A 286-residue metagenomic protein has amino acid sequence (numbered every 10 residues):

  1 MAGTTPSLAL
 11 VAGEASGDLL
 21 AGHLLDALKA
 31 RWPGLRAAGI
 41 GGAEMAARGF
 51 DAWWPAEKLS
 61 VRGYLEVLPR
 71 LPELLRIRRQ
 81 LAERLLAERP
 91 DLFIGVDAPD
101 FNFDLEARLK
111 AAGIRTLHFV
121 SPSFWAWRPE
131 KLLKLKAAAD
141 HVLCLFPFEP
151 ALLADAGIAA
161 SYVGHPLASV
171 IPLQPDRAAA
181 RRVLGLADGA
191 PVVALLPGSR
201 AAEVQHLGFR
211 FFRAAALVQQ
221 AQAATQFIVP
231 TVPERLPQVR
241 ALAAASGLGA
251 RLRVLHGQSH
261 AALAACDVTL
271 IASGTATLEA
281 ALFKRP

Functional and structural regions predicted by a protein language model:
M1-P6, D176-A194, Q219-A221: Nucleotide-sugar donor-binding and catalytic loop/hinge architecture of NDP-sugar-dependent glycosyltransferases
P6-R181, L196-V204, V232: Active-site and donor-binding regions of nucleotide-sugar-utilizing enzymes
S7, D91-L92, V192, Q226 (+1 more regions): Structural motif
G42-A43, A52, A202-A265: Donor-nucleotide binding loops and adjacent catalytic segments primarily of GT-B fold Leloir glycosyltransferases
L86-R89, L186-D188, Q222, A265: Glycine-rich phosphate-binding loop signature in dinucleotide/nucleotide-binding domains
K110-T116, D188-P191, S259: Short, conserved structural micro-motifs that define repeat-unit consensus positions and nucleotide-binding loops
L255-P286: A donor-sugar binding/catalytic signature common to diverse glycosyltransferases and related nucleotide-sugar
